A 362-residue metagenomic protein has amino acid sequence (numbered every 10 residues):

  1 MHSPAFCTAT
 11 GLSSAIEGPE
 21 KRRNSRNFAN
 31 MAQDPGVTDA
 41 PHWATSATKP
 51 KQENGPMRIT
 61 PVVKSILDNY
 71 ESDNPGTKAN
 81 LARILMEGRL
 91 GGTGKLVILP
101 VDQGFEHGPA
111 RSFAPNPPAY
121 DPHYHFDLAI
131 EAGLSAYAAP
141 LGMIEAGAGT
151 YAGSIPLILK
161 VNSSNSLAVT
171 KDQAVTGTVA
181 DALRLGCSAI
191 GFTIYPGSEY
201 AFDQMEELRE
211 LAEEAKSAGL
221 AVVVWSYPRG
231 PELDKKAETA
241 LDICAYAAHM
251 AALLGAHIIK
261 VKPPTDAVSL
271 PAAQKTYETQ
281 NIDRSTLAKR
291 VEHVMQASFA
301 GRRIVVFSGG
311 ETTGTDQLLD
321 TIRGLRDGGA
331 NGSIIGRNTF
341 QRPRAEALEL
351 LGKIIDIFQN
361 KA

Functional and structural regions predicted by a protein language model:
H2, N24-N30, D34, H42: Intrinsic-disorder-associated, low-complexity terminal segments enriched in Asp/Asn/His/Tyr and depleted of Lys/Arg
S3, S13-S14, S25, S46: Serine residues within intrinsically disordered or low-complexity segments
A32-D34, D39, W43-K160: N-terminal capping/small domains of soluble enzymes
S112-A136, M143-A152, P156, N162-N165 (+3 more regions): Alpha/beta enzyme core
G301-T312: Active-site clefts of carbohydrate-active enzymes
S333-F340: Short acidic/histidine-rich active-site segments
F340-A362: C-terminal helical cap(s) of enzyme catalytic domains, especially alpha/beta-barrels
